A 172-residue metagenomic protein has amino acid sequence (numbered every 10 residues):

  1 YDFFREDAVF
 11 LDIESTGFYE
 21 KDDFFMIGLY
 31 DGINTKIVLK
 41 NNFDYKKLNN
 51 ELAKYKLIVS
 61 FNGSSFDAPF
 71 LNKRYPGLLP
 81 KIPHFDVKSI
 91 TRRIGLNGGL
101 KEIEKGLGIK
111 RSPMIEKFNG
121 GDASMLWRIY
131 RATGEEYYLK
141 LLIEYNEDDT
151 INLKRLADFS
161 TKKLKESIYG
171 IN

Functional and structural regions predicted by a protein language model:
Y1-R5: N-terminal accessory regions of nucleic-acid-interacting proteins
E6-T16, N146: Two-metal-ion RNase H-like nuclease active-site motif
D12-E14, D67, D86, D149: Acidic active-site catalytic centers that drive phospho-/nucleotidyl reactions and related ester hydrolyses
S15, N34-L39, Y138-K140: Surface-exposed cleft-lining segments at the edges of enzyme active sites
F18-Y19, D67-F70, K154: Short catalytic/ligand-binding loop motif for oxyanion handling, primarily in non-cytosolic enzymes, centered on
Y19-F25: Short, flexible loop/turn motifs enriched in small residues
G28-L29, I33-K110: Conserved DEDDh/DEDDy metal-dependent 3′-5′ exonuclease domain
G108-I171: Acidic, Mg2+-coordinating catalytic module of metal-dependent nucleases/exonucleases that use a two-metal-ion mechanism
